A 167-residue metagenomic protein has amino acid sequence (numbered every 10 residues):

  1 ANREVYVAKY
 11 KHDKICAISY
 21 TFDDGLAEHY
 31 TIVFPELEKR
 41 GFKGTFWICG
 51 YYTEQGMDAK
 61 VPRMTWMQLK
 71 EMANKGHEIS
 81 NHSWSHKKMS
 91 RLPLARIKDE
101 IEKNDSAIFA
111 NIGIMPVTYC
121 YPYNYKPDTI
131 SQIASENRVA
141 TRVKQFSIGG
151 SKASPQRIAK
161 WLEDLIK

Functional and structural regions predicted by a protein language model:
A1-Y20, E28-T31, V61-M64, Q156 (+1 more regions): N-terminal pre-catalytic segment of deacetylase/amide-hydrolase enzymes
Y10-D13, N111, I133: Structural motif
I18, E38-T129, E136, Q145-A153 (+2 more regions): Metal-dependent polysaccharide deacetylase catalytic core of the NodB/CE4 family, i.e., the active-site-bearing domain
L26-A27, S85: Short, glycine/acidic-enriched loop or turn micro-motifs at the edges of active sites
T31-I32, S90: Short, function-defining helix-loop hinge/capping sites that tune catalysis or transport
V33, I130-Q132: Distinct, well-ordered alpha-helical segments
T141-V143: Short, conserved beta-strand/beta-arch hydrophobic-aromatic motifs that form part of recognition grooves or interface
